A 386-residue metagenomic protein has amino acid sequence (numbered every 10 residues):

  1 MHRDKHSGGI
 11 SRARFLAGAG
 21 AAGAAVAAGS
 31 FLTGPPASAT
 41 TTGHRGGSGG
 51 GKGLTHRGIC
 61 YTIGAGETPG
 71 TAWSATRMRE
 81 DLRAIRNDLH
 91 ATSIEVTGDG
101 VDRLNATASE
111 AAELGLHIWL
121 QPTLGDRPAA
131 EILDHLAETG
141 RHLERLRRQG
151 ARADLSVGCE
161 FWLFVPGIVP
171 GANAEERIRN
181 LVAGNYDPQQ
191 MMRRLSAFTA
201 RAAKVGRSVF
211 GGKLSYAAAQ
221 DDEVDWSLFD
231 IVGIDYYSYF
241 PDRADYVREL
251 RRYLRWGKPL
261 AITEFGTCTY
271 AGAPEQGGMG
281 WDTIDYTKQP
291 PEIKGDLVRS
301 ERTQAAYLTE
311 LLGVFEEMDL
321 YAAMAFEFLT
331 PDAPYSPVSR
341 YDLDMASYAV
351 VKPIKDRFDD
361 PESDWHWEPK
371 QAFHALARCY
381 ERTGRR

Functional and structural regions predicted by a protein language model:
M1-I10: N-terminal secretory signal peptides
S11-A24: N-terminal export leaders
G46-D81: Boundary/entry segment of secreted carbohydrate-active catalytic domains
D88-A130, D134, L195-G206, G211: Aromatic-lined substrate-binding rim segments of carbohydrate-active enzymes
H142-M192: Active-site groove signature of glycoside hydrolases
S196-D222, I262-E264, M324-E327: Aromatic-lined carbohydrate-recognition surfaces of secreted/lumenal glycan-active proteins
D225-E292: Glycoside hydrolase catalytic-domain groove-lining segments
F326-R386: Aromatic-rich peripheral "rim/lid" segments of glycoside hydrolase catalytic domains that contact and position glycan
